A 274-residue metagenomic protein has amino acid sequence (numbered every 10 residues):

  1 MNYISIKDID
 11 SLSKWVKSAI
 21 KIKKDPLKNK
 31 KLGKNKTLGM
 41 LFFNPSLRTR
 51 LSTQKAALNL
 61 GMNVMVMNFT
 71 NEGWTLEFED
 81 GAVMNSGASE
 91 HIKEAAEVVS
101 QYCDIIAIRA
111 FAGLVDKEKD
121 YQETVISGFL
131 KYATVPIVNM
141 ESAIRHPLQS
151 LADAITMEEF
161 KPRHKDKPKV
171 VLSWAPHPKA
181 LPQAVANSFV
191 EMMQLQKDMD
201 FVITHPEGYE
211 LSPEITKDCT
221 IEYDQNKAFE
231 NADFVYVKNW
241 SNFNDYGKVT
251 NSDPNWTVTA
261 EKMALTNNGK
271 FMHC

Functional and structural regions predicted by a protein language model:
M1-L51, K55: Positively charged, low-complexity intrinsically disordered leader regions
K31-G39, L47-E158: Phosphate/diphosphate ligand-binding glycine-rich loop within oxidoreductases
L32-L38, D166-K169, N268: Phosphate-coordination loops involved in phosphoryl transfer and adenosine-cofactor binding
F43-M65, E158-K238: Glycine-rich phosphate/diphosphate-binding loop of Rossmann-like nucleotide-binding domains
F111-G113, P176-P178, N239-F243: Short glycine-rich anion-binding loops that position phosphate/pyrophosphate groups of nucleotides and phosphorylated
A133-V135, K197-M199, A264-M272: A short helix->loop->beta-strand "cap" motif at the edges of active sites that frequently abuts
I215-C274: Rossmann-like adenosine-cofactor binding region
